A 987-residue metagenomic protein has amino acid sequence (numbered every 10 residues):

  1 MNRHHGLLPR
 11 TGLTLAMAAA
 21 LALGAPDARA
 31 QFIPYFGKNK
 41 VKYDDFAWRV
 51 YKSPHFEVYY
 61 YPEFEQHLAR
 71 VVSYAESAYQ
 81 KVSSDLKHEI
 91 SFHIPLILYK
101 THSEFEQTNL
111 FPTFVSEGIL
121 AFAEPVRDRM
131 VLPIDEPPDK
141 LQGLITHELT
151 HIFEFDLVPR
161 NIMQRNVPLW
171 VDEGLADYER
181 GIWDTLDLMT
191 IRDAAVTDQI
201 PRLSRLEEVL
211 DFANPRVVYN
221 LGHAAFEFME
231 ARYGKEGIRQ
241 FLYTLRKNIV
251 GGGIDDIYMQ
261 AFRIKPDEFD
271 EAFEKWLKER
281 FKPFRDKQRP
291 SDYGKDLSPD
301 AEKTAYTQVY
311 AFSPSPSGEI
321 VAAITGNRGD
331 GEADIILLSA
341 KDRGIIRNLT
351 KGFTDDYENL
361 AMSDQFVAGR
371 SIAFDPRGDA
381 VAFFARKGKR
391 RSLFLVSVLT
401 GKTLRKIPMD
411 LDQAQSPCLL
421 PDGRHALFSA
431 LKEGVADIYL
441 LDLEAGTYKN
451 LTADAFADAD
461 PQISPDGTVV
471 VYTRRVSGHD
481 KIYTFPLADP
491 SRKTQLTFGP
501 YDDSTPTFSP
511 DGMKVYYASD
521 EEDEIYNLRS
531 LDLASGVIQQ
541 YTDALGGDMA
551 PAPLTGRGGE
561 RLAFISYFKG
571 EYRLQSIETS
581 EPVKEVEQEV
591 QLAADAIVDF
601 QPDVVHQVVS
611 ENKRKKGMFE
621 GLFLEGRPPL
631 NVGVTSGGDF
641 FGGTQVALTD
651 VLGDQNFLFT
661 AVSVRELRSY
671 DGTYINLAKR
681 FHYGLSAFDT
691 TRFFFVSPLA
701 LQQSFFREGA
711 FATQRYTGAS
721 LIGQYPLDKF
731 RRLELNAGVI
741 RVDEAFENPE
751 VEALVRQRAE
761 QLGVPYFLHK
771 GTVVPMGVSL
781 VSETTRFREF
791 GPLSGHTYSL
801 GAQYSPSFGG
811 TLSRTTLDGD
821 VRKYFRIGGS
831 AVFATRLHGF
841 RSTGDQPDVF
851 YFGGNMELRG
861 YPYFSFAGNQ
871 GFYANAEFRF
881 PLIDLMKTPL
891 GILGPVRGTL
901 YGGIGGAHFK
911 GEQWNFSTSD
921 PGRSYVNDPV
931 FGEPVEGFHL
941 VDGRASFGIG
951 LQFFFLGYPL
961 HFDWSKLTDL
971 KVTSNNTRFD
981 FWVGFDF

Functional and structural regions predicted by a protein language model:
Q31-P168, T185-L186, E208-D211, G253: Juxtacatalytic substrate-recognition/specificity segment
F32-K42, W48-V50, A213, K247-P376 (+1 more regions): Beta/coil-rich, acidic/histidine-enriched accessory regions frequently appended to metallopeptidases
H88-I90, V167, L188-F284: Amphipathic alpha-helical substructures
S317-E319, R377-D379, D422-R424, D466-T468 (+2 more regions): Short coil/turn segments that connect the beta-strands within blades of beta-propeller domains
A322-G329, S339-A340, R370-D375, A382-G388 (+10 more regions): Beta-strand C-termini and the immediately following turn/loop, strongest in propeller blades
P500-D503, V537-A552: Conserved blade-ending motifs and adjacent loop-strand segments that build the rim/top face of beta-propeller domains
Y572-R573, E578-N676, R680, G684 (+5 more regions): Outer-membrane beta-barrel initiation region
N612, S686-R692, P698-A700, F705-A712 (+4 more regions): C-terminal outer-membrane beta-barrel translocator/porin domains of Gram-negative envelope proteins and their
